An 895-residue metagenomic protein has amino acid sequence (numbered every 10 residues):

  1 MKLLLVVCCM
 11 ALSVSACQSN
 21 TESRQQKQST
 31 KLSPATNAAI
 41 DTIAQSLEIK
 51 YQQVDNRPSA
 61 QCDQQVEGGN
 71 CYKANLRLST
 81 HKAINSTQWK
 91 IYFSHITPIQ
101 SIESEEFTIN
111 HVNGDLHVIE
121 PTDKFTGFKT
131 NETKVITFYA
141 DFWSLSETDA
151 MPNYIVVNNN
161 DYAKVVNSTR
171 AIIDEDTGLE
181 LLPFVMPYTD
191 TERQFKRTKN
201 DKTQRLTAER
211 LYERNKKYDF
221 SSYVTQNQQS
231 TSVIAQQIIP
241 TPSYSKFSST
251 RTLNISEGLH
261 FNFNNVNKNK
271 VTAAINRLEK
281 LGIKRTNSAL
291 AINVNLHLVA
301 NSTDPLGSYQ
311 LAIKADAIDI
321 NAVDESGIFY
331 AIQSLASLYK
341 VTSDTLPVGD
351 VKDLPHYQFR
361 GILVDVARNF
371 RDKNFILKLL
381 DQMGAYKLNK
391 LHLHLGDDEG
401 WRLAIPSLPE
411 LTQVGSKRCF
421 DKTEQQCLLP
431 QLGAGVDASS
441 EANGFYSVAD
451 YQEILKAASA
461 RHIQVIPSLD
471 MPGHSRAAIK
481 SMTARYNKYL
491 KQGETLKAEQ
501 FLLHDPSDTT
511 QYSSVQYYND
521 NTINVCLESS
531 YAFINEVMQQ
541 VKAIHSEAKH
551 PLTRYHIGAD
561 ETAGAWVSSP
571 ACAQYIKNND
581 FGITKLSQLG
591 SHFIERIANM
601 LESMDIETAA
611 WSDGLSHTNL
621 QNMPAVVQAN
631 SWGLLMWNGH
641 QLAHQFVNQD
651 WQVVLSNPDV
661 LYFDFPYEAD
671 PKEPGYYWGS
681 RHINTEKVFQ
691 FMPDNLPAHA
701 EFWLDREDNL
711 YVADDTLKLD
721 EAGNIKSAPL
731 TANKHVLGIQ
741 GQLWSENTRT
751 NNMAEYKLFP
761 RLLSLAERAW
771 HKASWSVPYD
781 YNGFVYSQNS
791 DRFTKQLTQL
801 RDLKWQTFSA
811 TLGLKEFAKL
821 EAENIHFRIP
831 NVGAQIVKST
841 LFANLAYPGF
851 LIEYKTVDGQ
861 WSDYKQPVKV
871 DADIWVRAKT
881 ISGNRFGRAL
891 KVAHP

Functional and structural regions predicted by a protein language model:
R24-K31, V156-S326, Y330-P355, A609-L615 (+3 more regions): Acidic, contiguous N-terminal accessory segments
I49-I84: Short beta-strand elements of extracellular/lumenal beta-sandwich folds
I84-N113, Y154: Short acidic, flexible loop segments centered on an aromatic residue
E105-S144: Intrinsically disordered, low-complexity Pro/Gly/Ser/Thr-rich segments with frequent PxxP/GP/PP motifs and embedded
P305-S308, A312-N521, L527-Y531, M538-S546 (+2 more regions): Feature activates predominantly on carbohydrate-active enzymes
S514-V626, W637: Active-site neighborhood of glycoside hydrolase catalytic domains
E607-D613, L620-S839: Flexible, acidic glycine-rich loops studded with aromatic residues
D791-P895: Short, compositionally stereotyped local motifs that mark structural "simplifiers"
